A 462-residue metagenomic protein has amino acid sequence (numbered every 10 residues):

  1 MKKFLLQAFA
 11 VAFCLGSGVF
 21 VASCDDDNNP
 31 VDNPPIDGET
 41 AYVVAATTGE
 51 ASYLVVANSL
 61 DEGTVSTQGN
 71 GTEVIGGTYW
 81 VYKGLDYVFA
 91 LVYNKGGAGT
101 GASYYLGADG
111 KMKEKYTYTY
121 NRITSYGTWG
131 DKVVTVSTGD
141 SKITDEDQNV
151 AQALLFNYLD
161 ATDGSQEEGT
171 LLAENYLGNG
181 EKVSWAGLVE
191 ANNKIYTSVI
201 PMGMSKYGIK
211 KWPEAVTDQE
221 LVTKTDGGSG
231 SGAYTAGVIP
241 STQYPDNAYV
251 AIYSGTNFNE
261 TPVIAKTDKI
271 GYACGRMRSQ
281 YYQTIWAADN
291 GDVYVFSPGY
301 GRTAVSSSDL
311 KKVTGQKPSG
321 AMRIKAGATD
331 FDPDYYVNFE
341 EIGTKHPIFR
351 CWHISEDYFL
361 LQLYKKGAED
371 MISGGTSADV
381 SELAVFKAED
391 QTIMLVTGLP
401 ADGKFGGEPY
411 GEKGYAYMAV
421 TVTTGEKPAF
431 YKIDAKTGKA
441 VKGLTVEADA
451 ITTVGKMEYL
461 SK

Functional and structural regions predicted by a protein language model:
M1-V43: Bacterial Sec-dependent N-terminal signal peptides
D32-D61: An edge-strand/N-cap motif at the start of beta-rich repeat modules
D37-T48, L85-K95, G130-D145, N193-M202 (+5 more regions): Short beta-strand elements that form the blades of beta-propeller/WD-repeat-like and other beta-sheet-rich scaffold
Y53-N175: Post-signal peptide N-terminal segment of secreted/secretory-pathway proteins
T64-I75, K111-N121, A161-N179, E260-G271 (+4 more regions): Beta-propeller fold detector
E73-G84, T117-D131, L177-L188, Y272-I285 (+3 more regions): Repeated scaffold domains used in trafficking and secretory/extracellular systems, primarily beta-propellers
A102-S103, N149-T162, K211-N259, D309-T329 (+2 more regions): Beta-propeller blade signature
D332-E426: Intrinsically disordered, low-complexity segments enriched in Gly and acidic/Ser/Thr residues that form flexible
